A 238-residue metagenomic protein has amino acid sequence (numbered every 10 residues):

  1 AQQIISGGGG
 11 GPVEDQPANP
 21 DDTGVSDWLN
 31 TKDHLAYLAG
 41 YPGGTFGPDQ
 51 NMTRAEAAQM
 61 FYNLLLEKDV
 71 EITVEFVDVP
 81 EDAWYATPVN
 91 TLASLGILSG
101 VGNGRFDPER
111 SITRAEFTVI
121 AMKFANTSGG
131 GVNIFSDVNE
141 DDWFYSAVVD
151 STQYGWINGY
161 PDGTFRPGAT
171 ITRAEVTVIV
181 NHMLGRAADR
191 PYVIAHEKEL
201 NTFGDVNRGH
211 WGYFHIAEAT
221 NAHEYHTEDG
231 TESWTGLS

Functional and structural regions predicted by a protein language model:
A1-A55, F61-T87, S94-A115, M122-A147 (+2 more regions): Feature responds to low-complexity, polar/acidic, surface-exposed segments characteristic of secreted/exported proteins
Y154: Post-HExxH zinc-binding segment in Zn-dependent metallohydrolases
A174-V180: Alpha-helical segment that forms one wall of the substrate-binding/catalytic cleft in peptidoglycan-active domains
